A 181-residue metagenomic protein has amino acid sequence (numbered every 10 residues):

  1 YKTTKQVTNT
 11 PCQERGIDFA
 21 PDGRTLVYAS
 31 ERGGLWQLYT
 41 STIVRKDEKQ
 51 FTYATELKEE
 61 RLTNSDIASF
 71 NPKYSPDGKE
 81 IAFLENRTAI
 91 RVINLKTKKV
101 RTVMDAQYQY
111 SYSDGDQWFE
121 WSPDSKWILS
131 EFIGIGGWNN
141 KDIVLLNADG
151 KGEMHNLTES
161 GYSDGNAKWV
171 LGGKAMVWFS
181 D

Functional and structural regions predicted by a protein language model:
Y1, P21-R24, E31: Short, solvent-exposed loop/edge-beta patches enriched in aromatic
Y1-K2, L146-N147, G173-D181: Short, intrinsically disordered, charge-balanced linker/junction segments flanking boundaries in proteins
Y1-Q6, T55-E59: A short helix->beta-strand "capping" segment at the edge of beta-propeller domains
T3-K5, R101, H155: Short beta-strand segments
T8-E14, A29-F51, T63-F70, E80-T97 (+6 more regions): A flexible loop/linker signature enriched in serine peptidases of the S9 family
I17-T25, P72-E80, E85, F119-W127 (+1 more regions): Blade-terminus and WD-like Trp-Asp/Gly-His loop motifs, strongest in beta-propeller folds
G23-R24, I43-R45, T55, G78-K79 (+4 more regions): General N-terminal targeting signals
